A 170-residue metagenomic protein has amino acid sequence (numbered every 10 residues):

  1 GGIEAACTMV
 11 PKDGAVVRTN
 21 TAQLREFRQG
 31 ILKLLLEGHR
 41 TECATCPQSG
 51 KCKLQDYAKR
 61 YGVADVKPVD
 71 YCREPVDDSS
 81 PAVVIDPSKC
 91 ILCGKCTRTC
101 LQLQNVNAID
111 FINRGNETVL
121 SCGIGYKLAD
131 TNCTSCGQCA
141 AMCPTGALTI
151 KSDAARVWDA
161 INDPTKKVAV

Functional and structural regions predicted by a protein language model:
G2-S135, A141, L148-V168: Fe-S ferredoxin-like electron-transfer domains and their immediately adjacent linker/connector regions across
